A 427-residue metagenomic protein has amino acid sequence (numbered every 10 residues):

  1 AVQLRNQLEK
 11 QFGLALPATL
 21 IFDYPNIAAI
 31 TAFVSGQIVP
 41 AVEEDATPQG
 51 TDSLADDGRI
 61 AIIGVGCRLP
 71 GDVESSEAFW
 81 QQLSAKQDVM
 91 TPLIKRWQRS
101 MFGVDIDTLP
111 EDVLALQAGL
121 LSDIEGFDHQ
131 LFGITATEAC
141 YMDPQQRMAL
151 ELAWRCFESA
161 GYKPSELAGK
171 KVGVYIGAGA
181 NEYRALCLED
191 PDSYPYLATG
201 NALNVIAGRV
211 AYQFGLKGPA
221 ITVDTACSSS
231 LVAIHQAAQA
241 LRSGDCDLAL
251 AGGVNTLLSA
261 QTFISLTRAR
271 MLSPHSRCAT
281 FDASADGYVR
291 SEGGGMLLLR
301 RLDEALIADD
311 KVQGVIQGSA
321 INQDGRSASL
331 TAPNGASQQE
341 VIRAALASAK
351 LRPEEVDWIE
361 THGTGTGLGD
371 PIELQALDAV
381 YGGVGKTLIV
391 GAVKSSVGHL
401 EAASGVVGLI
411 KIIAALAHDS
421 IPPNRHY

Functional and structural regions predicted by a protein language model:
A1-G50: Phosphopantetheine-dependent thiolation modules in NRPS/PKS and related acyl-activating systems
S53-A55: Cysteine-dependent phosphatase catalytic core of the protein tyrosine phosphatase
D57-Y427: Condensing-enzyme catalytic core of the thiolase-fold
